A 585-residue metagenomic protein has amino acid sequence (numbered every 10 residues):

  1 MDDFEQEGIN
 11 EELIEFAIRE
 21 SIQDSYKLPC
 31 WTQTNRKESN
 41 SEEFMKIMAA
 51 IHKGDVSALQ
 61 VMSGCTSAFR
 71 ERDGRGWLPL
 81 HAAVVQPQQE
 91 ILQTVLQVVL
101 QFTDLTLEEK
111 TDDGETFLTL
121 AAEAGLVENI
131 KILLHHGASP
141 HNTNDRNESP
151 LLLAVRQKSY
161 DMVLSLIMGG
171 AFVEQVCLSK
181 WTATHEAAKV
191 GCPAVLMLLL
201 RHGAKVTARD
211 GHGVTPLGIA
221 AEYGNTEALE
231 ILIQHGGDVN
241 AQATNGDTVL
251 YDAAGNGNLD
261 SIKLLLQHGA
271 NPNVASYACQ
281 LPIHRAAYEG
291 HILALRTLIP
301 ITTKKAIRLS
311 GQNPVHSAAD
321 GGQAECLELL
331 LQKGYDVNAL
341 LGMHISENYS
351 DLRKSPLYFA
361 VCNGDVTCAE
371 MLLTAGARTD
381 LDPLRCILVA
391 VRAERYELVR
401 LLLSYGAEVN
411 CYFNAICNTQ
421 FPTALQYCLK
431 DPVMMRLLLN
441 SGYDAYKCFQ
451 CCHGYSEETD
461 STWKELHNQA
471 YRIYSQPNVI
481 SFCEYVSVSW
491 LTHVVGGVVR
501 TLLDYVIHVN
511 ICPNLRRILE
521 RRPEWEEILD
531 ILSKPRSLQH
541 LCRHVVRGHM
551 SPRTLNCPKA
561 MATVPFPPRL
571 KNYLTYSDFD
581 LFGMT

Functional and structural regions predicted by a protein language model:
D3-I14, R19-K27, E38-S39, N418 (+2 more regions): Cullin-RING E3 adaptor/co-adaptor recruitment helices
N40, D73, K110-T111, N144 (+10 more regions): Ankyrin repeat boundary/linker residues
E43, G76, G114, N147 (+9 more regions): Start-of-repeat signature of ankyrin repeats
S67, L100, L105, A138 (+9 more regions): Ankyrin-repeat C-terminal turn/loop position
R70, E108, H141, E174 (+9 more regions): Ankyrin-repeat junction/capping positions
